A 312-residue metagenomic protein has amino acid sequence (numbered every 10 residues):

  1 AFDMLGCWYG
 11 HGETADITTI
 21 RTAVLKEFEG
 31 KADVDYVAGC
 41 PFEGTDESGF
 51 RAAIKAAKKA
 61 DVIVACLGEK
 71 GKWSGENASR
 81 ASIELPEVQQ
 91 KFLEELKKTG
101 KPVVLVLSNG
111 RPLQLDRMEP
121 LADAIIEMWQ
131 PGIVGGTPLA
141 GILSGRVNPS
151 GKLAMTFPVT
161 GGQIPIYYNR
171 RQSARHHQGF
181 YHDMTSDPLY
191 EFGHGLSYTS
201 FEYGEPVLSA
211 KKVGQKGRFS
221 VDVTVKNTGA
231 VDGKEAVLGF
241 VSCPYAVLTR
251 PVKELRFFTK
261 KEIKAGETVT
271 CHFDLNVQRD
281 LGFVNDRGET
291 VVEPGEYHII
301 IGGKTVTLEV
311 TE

Functional and structural regions predicted by a protein language model:
A1-W8, G12-R21, L25-F28, S108-K234 (+4 more regions): Secreted, periplasmic, or luminal enzymes acting at the cell surface/secretory milieu
F2-G6, L67-E87: Glycine/threonine-rich flexible loop motifs
K31-A32, T99-V103, A122-D123: A short helix->loop->beta-strand "cap" motif at the edges of active sites that frequently abuts
A60: An anion/phosphate-binding loop that grips the pyrophosphate of nucleotide cofactors and donors
A230-V247, K253-L255: Short acidic, flexible loop segments centered on an aromatic residue
V247-N285: Intrinsically disordered, low-complexity Pro/Gly/Ser/Thr-rich segments with frequent PxxP/GP/PP motifs and embedded
V277-E312: Terminal connector regions
